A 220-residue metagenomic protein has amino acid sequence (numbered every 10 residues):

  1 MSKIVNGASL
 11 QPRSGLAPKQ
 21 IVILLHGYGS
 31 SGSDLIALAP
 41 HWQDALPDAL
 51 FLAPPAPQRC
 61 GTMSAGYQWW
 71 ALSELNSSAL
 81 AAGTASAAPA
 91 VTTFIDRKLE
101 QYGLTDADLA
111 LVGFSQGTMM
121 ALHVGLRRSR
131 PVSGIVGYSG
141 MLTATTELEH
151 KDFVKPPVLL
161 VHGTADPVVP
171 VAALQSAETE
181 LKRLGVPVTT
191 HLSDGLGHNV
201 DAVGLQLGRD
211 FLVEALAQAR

Functional and structural regions predicted by a protein language model:
S2-D108: Serine-hydrolase catalytic machinery in alpha/beta-hydrolase-like enzymes
G32-S33, T146, D201: Short N-terminal helix/helix-N-cap motif within the alpha/beta-hydrolase-1
A37-A39, P170-E180: Short alpha-helix in the alpha/beta-hydrolase fold that links the catalytic acid
P54-P55, V112, V136-S139, V161 (+1 more regions): Alpha/beta-hydrolase-fold catalytic nucleophile elbow
A107, F153-V158, L184-P187: Short, proline-enriched alpha-helix->beta-strand connector loops that line the catalytic pocket of alpha/beta-hydrolase
A107-V154: Primarily recognizes the serine-hydrolase "nucleophile elbow" in alpha/beta-hydrolase and SGNH/GDSL folds
L160-H162, D166: Short beta-strand/loop motif that positions the catalytic acidic residue of the alpha/beta-hydrolase fold
Q175-R220: C-terminal catalytic histidine-bearing segment of alpha/beta-hydrolase fold enzymes
